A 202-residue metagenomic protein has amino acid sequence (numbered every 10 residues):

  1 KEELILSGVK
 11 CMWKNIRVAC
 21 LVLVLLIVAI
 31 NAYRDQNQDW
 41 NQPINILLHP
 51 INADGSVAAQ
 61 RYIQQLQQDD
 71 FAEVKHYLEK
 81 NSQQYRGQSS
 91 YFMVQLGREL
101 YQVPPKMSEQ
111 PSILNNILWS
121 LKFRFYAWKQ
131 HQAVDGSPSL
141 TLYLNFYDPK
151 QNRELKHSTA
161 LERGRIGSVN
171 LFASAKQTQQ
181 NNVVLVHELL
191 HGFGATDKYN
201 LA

Functional and structural regions predicted by a protein language model:
K1-C11: Short, Lys/Arg-enriched N-terminal segments with co-localized hydrophobic residues within the first ~10-30 amino acids
W13-L21, L26-D135: Propeptide-to-catalytic entry region of secreted or membrane-anchored zinc metalloproteases
I44-L47, G136-T141, G164-G167: Loop/turn elements at helix/coil->beta-strand transitions in domains of secreted/extracellular proteins
A53-S56, Y147-Q151, A173-Q177: Solvent-exposed loop/turn segments at secondary-structure junctions within structured extracellular/periplasmic domains
H131, F146-R165: Catalytic zinc-binding patch centered on the HExxH motif and its immediate surroundings that defines zinc-dependent
S168-L185: Short pre-active-site segment immediately N-terminal to the catalytic Zn-binding motif
N182-K198: Active-site recognition of the HExxH zinc-binding catalytic motif
A202: Replace "(M1/M4/M9/M12/WLM)" with "(e.g., M1/M4/M8/M9/M12/M26/WLM)" and add "not limited to" to clarify scope
